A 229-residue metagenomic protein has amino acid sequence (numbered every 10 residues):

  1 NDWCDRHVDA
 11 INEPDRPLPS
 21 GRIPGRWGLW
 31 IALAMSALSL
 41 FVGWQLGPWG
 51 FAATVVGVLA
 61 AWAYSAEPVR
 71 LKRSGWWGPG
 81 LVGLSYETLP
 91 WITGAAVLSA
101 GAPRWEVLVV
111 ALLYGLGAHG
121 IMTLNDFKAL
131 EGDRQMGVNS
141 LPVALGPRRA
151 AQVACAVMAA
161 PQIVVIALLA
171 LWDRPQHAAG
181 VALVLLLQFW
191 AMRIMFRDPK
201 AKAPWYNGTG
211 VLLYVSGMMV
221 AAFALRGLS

Functional and structural regions predicted by a protein language model:
N1-S229: Multi-pass alpha-helical membrane architecture of UbiA-family and related isoprenoid/lipid prenyltransferases
